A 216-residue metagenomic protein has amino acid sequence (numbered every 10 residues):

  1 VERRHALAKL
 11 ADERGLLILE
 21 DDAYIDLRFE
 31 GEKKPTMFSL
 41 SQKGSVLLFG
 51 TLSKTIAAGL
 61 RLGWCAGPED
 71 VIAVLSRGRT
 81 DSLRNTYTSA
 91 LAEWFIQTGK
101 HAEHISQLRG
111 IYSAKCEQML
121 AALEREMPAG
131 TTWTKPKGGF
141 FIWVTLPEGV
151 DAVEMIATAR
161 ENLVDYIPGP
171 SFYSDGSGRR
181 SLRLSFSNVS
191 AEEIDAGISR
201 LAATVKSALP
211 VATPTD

Functional and structural regions predicted by a protein language model:
V1-L17, Y24-T55: Active-site pre-lysine segment of PLP-dependent enzymes
Q42-G110: Conserved core segment of the aminotransferase class I/II
P68-E69, Q97, T145-P147, S187-V189: Residue-level recognition of strand-loop junctions within catalytic nucleotide-signaling folds
G110-L120, T131-T145, M155: Conserved glycine-rich beta-strand-loop-beta hairpin in the small C-terminal domain of fold type I
V150-M155, E192-A196: Short, conserved charged micro-motifs
E161, G176-D216: PLP-dependent enzyme catalytic core of the Aspartate aminotransferase-like
